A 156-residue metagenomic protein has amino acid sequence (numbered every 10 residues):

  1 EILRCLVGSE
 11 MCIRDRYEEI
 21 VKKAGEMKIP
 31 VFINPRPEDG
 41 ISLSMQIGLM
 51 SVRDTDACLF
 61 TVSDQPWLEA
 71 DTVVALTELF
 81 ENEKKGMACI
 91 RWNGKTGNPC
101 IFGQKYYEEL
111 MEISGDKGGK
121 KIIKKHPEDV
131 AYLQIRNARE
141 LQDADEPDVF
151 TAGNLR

Functional and structural regions predicted by a protein language model:
E1-I13: Single conserved hydrophobic/aromatic residue that forms the stacking wall/gate of nucleotide- or nucleobase-binding
C5-L6, W67, I101, Y132 (+1 more regions): Short aromatic/basic micro-patch
V7-G8, E26-K28, Y106, H126: Short, structured coil segments at secondary-structure junctions
E18-G25: Acidic helix N-cap motif at the loop->helix transition within catalytic regions of sugar-transfer enzymes
M27-D39: Conserved donor nucleotide-binding strand/loop of the catalytic core
F32-N34, I90, L133, A144: Hydrophobic residues at beta-strand termini and immediately following loops that shape nucleotide-binding pockets
E38-Q104: Conserved beta-loop-beta/alpha segment of the NTase-like Rossmann-fold superfamily that binds/positions NTPs
E108, E112-R156: Conserved alpha/beta core of the MobA/IspD/sugar-nucleotide pyrophosphorylase nucleotidyltransferase superfamily
